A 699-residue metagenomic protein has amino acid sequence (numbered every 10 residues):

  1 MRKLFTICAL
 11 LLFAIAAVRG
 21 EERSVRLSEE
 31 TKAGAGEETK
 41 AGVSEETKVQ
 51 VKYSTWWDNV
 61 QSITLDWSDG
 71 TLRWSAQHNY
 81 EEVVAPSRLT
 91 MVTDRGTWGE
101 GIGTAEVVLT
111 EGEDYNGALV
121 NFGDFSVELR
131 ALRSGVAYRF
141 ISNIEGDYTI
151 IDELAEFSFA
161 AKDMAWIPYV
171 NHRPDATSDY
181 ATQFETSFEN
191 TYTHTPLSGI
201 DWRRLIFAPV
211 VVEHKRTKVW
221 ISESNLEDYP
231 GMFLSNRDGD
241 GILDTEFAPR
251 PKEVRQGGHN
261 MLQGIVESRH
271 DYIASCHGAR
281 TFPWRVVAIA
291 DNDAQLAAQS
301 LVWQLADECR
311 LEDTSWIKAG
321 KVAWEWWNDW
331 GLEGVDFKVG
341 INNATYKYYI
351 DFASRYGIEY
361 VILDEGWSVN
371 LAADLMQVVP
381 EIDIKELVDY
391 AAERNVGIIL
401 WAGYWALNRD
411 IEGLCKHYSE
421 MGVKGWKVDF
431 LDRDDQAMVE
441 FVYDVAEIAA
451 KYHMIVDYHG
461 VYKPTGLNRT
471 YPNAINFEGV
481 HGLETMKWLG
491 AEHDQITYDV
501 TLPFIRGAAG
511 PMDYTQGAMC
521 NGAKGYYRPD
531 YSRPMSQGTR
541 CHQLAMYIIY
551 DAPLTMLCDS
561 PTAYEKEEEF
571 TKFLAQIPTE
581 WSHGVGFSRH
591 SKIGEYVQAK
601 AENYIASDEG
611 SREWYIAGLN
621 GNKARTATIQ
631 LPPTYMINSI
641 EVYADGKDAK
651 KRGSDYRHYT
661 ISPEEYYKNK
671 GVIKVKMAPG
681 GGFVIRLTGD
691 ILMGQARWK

Functional and structural regions predicted by a protein language model:
L10-V18: Hydrophobic h-region of N-terminal signal peptides that target proteins for export in Gram-negative bacteria
E22-T31, A41-V302: N-terminal accessory beta-strand-rich subdomains and adjacent acidic, glycine-rich linkers that precede catalytic cores
V108-G112, T571-A599: Edge strands and adjacent loops of beta-rich recognition modules
I273-F352, Y356-E359: An acidic-aromatic substrate-binding cleft motif
L363-T539: Aromatic- and carboxylate-enriched substrate-binding clefts and catalytic-loop regions of carbohydrate-active enzymes
C541-S582: Catalytic cores of secreted or luminal carbohydrate-active enzymes
S591-M636, F683-R686: Carbohydrate-binding surface patches
G621-K699: C-terminal beta-sandwich/jelly-roll accessory domains of carbohydrate-active enzymes
